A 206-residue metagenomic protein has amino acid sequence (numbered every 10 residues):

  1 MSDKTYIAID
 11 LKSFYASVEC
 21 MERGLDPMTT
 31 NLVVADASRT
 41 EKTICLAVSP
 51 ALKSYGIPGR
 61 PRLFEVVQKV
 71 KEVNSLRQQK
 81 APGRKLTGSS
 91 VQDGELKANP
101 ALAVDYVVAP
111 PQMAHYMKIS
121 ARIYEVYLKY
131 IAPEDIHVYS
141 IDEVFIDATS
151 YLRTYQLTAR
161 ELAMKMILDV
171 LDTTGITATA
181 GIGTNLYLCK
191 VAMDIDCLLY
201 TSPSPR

Functional and structural regions predicted by a protein language model:
M1-S202: Gly/Gly-Pro- and Ser/Thr-rich, intrinsically disordered tail segments characteristic of DNA damage-repair and tolerance
S204-R206: Hydrophobic heptad-repeat coiled-coil signature
